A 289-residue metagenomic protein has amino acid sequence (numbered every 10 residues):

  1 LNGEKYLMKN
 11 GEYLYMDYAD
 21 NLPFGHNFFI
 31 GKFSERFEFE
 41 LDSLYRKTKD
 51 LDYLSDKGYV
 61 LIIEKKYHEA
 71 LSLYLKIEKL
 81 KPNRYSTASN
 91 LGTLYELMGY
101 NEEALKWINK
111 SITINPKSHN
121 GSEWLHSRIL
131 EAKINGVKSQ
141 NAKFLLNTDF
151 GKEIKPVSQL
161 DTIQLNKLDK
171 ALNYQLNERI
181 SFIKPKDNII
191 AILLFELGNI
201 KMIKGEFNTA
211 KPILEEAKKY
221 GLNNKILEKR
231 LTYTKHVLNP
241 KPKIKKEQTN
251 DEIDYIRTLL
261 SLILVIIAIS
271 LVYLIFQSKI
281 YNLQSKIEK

Functional and structural regions predicted by a protein language model:
L1-D56, H126-I192, L197, K204-F207 (+3 more regions): N-terminal alpha-helical interaction modules that lie
F37-E38, L71, E78, L105 (+1 more regions): Tetratricopeptide repeat
E40-L41, Y67, Y74, I108 (+1 more regions): Hydrophobic/aromatic packing residues within the alpha-helices of TPR/SEL1-like helical repeat arrays
E69, E103, S122, T209-P212: Alpha-helical positions within canonical tetratricopeptide repeat
L80-K81, T113-G121, P185, G221-K225: Short solvent-exposed coil/turn linkers within tandem alpha-helical repeat scaffolds
